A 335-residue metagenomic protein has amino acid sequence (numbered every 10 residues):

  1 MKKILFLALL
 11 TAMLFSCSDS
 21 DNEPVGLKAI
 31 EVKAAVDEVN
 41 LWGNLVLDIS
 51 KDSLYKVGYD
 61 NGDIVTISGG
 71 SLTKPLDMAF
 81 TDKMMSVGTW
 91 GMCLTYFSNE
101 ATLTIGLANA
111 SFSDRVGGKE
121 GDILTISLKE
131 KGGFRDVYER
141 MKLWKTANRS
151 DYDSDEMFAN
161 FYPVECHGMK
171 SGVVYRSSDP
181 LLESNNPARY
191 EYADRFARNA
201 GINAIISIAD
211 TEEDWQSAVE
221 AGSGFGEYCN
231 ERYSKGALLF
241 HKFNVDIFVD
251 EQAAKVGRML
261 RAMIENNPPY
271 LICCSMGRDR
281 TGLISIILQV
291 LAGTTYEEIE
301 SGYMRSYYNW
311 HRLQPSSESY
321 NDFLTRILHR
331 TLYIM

Functional and structural regions predicted by a protein language model:
M1-I4: Positively charged n-region of N-terminal signal peptides that target proteins for export
F6-L9: Sec-dependent N-terminal signal peptides
M13-S16: C-terminal motif of bacterial Sec signal peptides marking the signal peptidase cleavage site
D19-D21, N109, G117-Y270, L283-M335: Cys-dependent protein tyrosine phosphatase-like superfamily
E23-N109, S113-K129: Long, compositionally biased stretches
I272-C274: The Walker A (P-loop) glycine that initiates the GxxxxGKT/S ATP-binding motif of P-loop NTPases
M276, R280-T281: Ser/Thr-glycine-rich phosphate-binding loops at phosphate-binding pockets of nucleotides, nucleotide cofactors
